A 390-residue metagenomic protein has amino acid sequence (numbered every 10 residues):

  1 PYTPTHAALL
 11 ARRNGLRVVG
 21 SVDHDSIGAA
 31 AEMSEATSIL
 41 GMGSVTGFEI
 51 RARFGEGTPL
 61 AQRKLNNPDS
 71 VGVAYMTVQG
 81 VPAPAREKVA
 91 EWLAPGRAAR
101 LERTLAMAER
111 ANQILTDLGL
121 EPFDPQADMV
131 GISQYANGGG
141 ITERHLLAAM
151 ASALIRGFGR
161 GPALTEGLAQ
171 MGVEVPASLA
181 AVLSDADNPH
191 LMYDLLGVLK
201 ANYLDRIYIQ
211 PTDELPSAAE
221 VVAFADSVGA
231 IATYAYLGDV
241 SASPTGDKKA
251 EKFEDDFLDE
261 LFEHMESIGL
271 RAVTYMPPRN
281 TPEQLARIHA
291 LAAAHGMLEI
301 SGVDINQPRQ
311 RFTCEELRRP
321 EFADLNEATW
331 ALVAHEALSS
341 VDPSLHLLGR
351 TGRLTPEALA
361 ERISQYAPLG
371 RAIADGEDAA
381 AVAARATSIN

Functional and structural regions predicted by a protein language model:
P1-G72, L196-F224, V228-G229, Y234-Q310 (+6 more regions): An N-terminally biased module of ancient metal coordination in phosphate/nucleic-acid-related enzymes
V19, M42-P59, V71-Q79, T104-A106 (+4 more regions): Phosphodiester-processing cores and adjacent nucleic acid-binding clamps
E56-A99, A148-R206, R318-S339, H346-L347: Active-site gating loops and adjacent loop-to-helix segments of metal-dependent hydrolytic enzymes
P84-P176, G370-I389: Non-catalytic, alpha-helical, charged scaffold/linker segments that couple or flank catalytic or architectural cores
P84-W92, A106-E109, D342-I363: Charged, amphipathic alpha-helical linkers/stalks
Y135-L146, A181-L183, L359-S364: Short, charged low-complexity intrinsically disordered segments located at boundaries of structured domains
Q310-R318: Outer-membrane beta-barrel translocator/channel fold
